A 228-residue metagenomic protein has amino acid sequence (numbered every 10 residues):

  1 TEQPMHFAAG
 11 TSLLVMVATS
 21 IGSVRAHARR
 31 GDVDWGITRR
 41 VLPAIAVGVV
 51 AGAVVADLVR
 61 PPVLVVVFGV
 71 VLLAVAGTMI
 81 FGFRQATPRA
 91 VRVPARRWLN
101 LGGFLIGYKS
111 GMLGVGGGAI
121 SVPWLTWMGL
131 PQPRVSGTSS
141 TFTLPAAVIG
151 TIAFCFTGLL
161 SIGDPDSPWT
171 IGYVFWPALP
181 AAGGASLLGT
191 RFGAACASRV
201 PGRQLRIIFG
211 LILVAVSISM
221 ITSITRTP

Functional and structural regions predicted by a protein language model:
T1-H6, G22-M112, P123-R134, L144 (+2 more regions): Juxtamembrane transmembrane-helix boundary motif
A9-M16, S139-V148, L213: Transmembrane helix-bundle signature of multi-pass membrane transporters/permeases
V115: Conserved, well-structured core segments that form the ligand-binding/active-site neighborhood of functional domains
